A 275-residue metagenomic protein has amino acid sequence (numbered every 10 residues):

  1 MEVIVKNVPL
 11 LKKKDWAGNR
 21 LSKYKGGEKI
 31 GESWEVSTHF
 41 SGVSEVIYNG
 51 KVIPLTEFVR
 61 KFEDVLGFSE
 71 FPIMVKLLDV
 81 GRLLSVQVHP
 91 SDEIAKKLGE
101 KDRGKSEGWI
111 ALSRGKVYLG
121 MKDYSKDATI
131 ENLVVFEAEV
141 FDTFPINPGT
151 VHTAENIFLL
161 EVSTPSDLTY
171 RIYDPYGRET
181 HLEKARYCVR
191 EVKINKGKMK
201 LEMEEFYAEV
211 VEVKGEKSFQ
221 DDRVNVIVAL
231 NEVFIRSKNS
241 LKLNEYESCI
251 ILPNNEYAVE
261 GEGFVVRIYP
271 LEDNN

Functional and structural regions predicted by a protein language model:
M1-S125, S166, D174-K196, A208-V210 (+1 more regions): Transition-metal
V75, L84, K101, E107-I110 (+3 more regions): His/acidic/aromatic-lined binding-pocket segments of jelly-roll/cupin-type domains and related regulatory beta-sandwich
A95-K96, V151-N156, L160-S163, S218-F219 (+2 more regions): Short beta-strand His + acidic residue motifs that chelate non-heme Fe in jelly-roll/DSBH and cupin folds
E107-G108, E155-P175, E262-N275: A short hydrophobic beta-strand segment most commonly corresponding to one strand of the jelly-roll/cupin
K126-V134: Helix-hairpin-helix/helix-loop-helix acidic hairpins
L133-P145, T153-A154, I235-N255: Short acidic-glycine-tyrosine-enriched beta hairpin
K198-E247, N254-E256: Acidic/His-leaning functional-site neighborhoods
L241-N275: Conserved glycine-rich phosphate/nucleotide-binding loop and adjacent Mg2+-coordinating catalytic segment
